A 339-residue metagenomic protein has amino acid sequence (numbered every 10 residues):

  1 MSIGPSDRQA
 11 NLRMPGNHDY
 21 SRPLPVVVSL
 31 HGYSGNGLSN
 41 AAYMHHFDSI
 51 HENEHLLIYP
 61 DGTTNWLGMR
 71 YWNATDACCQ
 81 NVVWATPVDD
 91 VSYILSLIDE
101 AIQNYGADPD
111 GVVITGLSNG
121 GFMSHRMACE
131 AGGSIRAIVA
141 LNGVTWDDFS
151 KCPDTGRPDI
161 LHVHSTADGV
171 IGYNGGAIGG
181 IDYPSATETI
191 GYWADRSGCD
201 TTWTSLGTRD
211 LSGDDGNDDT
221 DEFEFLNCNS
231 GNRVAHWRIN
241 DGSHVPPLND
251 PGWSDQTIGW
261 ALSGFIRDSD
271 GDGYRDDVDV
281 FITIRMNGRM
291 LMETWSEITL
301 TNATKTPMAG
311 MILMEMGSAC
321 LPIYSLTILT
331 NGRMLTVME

Functional and structural regions predicted by a protein language model:
M1-V26, S39, H55, T86 (+4 more regions): A domain-start/cap signature at the N-terminus of enzymes
I3-N11, R22-V113, M123-R126, E130 (+1 more regions): Serine-hydrolase catalytic machinery in alpha/beta-hydrolase-like enzymes
P25-S34, N142, H164-S165, N240: The conserved beta1-alpha1 loop
Y33, G62, T166-G169, N174-A177 (+1 more regions): Acidic beta-to-alpha connecting loop that harbors the catalytic carboxylate
R136-S230: The feature captures the conserved acid-bearing segment of alpha/beta-hydrolase catalytic domains
S243-N249: Catalytic histidine-centered segment of alpha/beta-hydrolase-like enzymes
P251-R267: Catalytic active-site module of serine/aspartate enzymes centered on a nucleophile-bearing elbow/loop
I266-E339: Extracellular calcium-associated, cysteine-rich motifs in secreted modular proteins
